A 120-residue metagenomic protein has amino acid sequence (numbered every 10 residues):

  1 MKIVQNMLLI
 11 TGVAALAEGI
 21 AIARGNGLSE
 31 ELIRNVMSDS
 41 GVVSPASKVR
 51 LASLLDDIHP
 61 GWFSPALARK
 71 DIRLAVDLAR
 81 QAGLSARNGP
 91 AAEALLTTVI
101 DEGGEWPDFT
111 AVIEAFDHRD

Functional and structural regions predicted by a protein language model:
M1-R119: Helical "substrate-binding/catalytic lid" subdomain of Rossmann-like NAD(P)-dependent dehydrogenases/reductases
